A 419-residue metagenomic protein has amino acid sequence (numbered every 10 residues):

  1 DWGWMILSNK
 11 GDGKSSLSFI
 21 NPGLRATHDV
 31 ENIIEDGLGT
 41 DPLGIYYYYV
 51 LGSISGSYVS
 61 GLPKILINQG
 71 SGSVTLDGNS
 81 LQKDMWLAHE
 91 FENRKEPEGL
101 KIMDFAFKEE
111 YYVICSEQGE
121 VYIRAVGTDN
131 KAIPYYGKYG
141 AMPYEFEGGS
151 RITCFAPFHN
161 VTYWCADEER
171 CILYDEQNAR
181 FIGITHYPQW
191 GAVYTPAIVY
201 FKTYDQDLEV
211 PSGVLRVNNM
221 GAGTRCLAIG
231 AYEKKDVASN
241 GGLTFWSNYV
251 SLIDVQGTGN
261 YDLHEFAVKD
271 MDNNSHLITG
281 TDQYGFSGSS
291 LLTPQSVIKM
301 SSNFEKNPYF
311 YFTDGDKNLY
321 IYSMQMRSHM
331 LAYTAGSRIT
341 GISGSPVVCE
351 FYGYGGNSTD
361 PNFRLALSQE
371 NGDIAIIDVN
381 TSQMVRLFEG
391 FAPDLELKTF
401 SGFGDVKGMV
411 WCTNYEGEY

Functional and structural regions predicted by a protein language model:
W2-R25: An edge-strand/N-cap motif at the start of beta-rich repeat modules
W4, P63-I65, Y112, T162-Y163 (+2 more regions): Hydrophobic beta-strand positions that form the internal "hydrophobic ladder" of WD40/Gbeta-like beta-propeller blades
I20-A26, L76-L87, R124-P134, N178-G191 (+3 more regions): Short loop/turn segments immediately following beta-strands, especially the blade-tip and inter-blade linker loops
A26-Y46, Q82-E98, N130-F146, A197-Y200 (+4 more regions): A short beta-strand motif characteristic of beta-propeller blades
N32-E109: Blade-loop segments of beta-propeller domains
K95-D316: Acidic, serine/threonine- and glycine-rich low-complexity intrinsically disordered segments that serve as flexible
S290-I374: Loop/turn-rich, solvent-exposed surfaces of beta-rich toroidal or solenoidal domains
R364-Y419: Blade-level signature of beta-propeller repeat domains, shared across WD40, Kelch, NHL, RCC1 and BNR/Asp-box propellers
